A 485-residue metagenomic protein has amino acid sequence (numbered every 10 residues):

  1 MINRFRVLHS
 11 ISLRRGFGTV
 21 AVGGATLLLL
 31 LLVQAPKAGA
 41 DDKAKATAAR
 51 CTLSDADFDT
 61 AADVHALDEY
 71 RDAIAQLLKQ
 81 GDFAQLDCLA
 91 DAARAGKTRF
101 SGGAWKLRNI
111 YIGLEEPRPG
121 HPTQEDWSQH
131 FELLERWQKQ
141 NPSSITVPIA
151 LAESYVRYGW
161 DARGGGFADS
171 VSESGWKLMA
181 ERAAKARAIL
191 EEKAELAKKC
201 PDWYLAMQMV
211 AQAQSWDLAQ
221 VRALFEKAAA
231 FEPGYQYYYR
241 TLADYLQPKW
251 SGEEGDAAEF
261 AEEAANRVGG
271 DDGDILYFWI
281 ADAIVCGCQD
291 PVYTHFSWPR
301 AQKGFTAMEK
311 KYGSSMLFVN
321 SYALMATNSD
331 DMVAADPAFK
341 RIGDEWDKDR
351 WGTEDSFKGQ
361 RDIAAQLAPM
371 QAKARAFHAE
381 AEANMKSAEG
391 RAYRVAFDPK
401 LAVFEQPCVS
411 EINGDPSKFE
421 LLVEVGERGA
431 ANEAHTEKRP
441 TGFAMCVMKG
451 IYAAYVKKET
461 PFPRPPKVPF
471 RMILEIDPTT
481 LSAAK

Functional and structural regions predicted by a protein language model:
M1-R15: N-terminal secretory signal peptides that target proteins for export/translocation
V20-L32: Bacterial N-terminal signal peptides
V33, A38-A40: Boundary at the C-terminal end of the N-terminal hydrophobic targeting segment
D42-L78: Compositionally biased, long intrinsically disordered regions
R71, Q76-Q80, A84-S143, A150-D271 (+2 more regions): Short coil/linker segments at helix-helix boundaries
S314-G352: Extended alpha-helical scaffolding segments
K386-A392, N413, F443-K485: Short, positively biased Gly/Pro-containing turn/loop motifs at secondary-structure boundaries
E405, I412-P440, I451: Short tight loops/turns at secondary-structure junctions
